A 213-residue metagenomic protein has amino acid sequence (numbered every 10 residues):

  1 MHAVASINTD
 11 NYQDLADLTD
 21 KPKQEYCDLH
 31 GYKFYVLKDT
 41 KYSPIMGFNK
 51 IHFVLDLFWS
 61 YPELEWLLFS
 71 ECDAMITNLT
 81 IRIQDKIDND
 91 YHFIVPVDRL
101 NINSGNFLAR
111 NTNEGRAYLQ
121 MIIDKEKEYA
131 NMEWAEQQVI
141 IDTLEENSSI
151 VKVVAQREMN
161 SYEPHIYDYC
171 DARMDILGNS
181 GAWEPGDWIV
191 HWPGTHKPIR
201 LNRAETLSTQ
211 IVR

Functional and structural regions predicted by a protein language model:
M1, G31-K33, E63-L64, C72 (+2 more regions): Loop/turn elements at helix/coil->beta-strand transitions in domains of secreted/extracellular proteins
M1-E63, N113, V212: N-terminal anchoring/stem segment of glycosyltransferases
M1-H2, Y91, N103-S104, G186-D187: Short, surface-exposed beta-edge/turn micro-motifs
S6-N8, V95, H191: Short beta-strand/turn micro-motifs composed of small residues that flank or help shape donor/cofactor-binding pockets
T9-N11, A74-M75, L100-N101, T112-E114 (+2 more regions): Short, solvent-exposed loop/turn segments at secondary-structure junctions
F34-V36, L67, F93-I94, V151-V153 (+1 more regions): Conserved beta-strand scaffold positions in the cores of enzyme catalytic domains, especially in NTP/NDP-utilizing
K41-R116: GT-A fold catalytic core of metal-dependent nucleotide-sugar glycosyltransferases, centered on the diacidic
I45-H52, R116-R213: Catalytic core and acceptor-binding pocket of nucleotide-sugar-dependent glycosyltransferases
